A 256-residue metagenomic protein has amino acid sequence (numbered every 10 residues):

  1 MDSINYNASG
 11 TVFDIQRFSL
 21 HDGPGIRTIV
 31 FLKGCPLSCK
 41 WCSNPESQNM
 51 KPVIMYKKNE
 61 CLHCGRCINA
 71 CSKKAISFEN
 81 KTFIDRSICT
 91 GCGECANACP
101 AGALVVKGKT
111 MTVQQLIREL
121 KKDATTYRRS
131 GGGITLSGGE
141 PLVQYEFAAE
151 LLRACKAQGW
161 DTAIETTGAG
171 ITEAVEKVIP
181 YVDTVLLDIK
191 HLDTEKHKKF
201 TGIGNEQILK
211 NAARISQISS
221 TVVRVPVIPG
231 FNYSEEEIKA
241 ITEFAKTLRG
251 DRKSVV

Functional and structural regions predicted by a protein language model:
M1-N5, S9-T11, I29-V30: N-terminal pre-core extensions flanking Radical SAM catalytic domains
N5, L20-G23, R128, V178: Solvent-exposed alpha-helices and their adjacent loops that cap or buttress functional pockets in soluble metabolic
T11-F13, E79, E165-A169: Short gly/ser/thr-rich secondary-structure transition/capping motifs
V12-R66, T82-G91: N-terminal pre-triad scaffold of radical SAM enzymes
K40-S47, R66-I84, E94-K109: Iron-sulfur cluster-binding cysteine motifs and their immediate structural context in ferredoxin-like electron-transfer
Y56-K58, V105, K198-G204: Short glycine-enriched, charge-decorated loop/helix-capping segments at active-site entrances that position
Y56-L62, G108-D123: Extended, non-globular alpha-helical segments
Q114-V256: Conserved AdoMet/S-adenosylmethionine-binding subsite of the radical SAM
